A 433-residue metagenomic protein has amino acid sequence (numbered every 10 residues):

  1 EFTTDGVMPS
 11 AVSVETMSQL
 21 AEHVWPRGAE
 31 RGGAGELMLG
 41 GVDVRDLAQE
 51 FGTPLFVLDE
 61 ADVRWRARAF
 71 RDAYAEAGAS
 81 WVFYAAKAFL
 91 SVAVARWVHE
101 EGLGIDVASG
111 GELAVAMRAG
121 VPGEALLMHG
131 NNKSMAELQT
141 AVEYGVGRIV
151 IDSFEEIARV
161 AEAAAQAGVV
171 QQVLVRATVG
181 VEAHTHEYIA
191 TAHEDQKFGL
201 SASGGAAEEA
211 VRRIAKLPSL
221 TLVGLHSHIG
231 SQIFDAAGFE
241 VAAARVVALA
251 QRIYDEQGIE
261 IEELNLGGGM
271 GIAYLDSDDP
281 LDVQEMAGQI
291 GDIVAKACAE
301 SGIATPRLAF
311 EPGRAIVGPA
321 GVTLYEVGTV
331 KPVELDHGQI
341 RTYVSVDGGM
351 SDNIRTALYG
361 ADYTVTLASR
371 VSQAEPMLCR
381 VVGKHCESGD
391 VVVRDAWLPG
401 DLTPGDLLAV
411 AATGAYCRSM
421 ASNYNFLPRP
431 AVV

Functional and structural regions predicted by a protein language model:
E1-L20, V179-K331, L398, N425: Active-site loop/helix belt of alpha/beta enzymes
E1-Q172, E208, R212, K216-L217 (+2 more regions): A charged N-terminal "starter" segment
A11, Q289, A295, I303-V433: Charged (often Lys/Glu-rich) extended helix/loop segments that serve as interaction or gating elements
L39-V42, L58-W65, A77, F89 (+14 more regions): Conserved active-site and cofactor/substrate-binding residues in soluble primary-metabolism enzymes
D62, F89-S91, E112, K133 (+11 more regions): Short, glycine-/Ser/Thr-/acidic-enriched flexible segments
W81-F83, G102-G104, G123-L127, R148 (+7 more regions): Structural preference for beta-strand elements that scaffold enzyme active sites
V94-R96, M117-A119, L138-E143, V160-A163 (+6 more regions): Short acidic, glycine/serine/threonine-rich loops at helix termini
H129, D152, H228, G267 (+1 more regions): Conserved residues at the C-terminal ends of beta-strands
